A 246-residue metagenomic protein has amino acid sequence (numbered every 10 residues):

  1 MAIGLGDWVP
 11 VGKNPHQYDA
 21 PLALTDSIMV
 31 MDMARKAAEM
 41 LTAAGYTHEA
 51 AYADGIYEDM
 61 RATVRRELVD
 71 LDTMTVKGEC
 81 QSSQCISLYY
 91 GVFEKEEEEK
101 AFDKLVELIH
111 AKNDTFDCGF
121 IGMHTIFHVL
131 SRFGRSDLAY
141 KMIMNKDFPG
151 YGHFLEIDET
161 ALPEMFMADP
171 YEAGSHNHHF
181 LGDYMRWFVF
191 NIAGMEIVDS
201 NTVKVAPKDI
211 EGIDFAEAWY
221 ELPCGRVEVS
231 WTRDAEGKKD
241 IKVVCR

Functional and structural regions predicted by a protein language model:
M1, D54-D72, E94-T115, G134-H153: Long, well-ordered core segments of solenoidal/helical folds
M1-D26, A43-I86, E96, G194: Active-site acid/base region of carbohydrate-active enzymes
I3-L22, T42, L71, L105-D114 (+2 more regions): Short beta-alpha connecting loops at secondary-structure transitions that line or flank enzyme active sites
P21-D32, G78-S82, C118-I121, H179-D183: Aromatic- and histidine-enriched alpha-helix N-cap/loop-to-helix transition segments that scaffold the rims
T25, M29-D32, K36-E39, Y52 (+7 more regions): Extracytoplasmic/secreted proteins, especially bacterial periplasmic and envelope-associated proteins
M29-T47, C85-E96, T125-F133, V189-G194: Well-ordered alpha-helical scaffold segments within catalytic/enzyme domains
G55, D137-R246: Non-catalytic C-terminal accessory modules of carbohydrate-active enzymes
